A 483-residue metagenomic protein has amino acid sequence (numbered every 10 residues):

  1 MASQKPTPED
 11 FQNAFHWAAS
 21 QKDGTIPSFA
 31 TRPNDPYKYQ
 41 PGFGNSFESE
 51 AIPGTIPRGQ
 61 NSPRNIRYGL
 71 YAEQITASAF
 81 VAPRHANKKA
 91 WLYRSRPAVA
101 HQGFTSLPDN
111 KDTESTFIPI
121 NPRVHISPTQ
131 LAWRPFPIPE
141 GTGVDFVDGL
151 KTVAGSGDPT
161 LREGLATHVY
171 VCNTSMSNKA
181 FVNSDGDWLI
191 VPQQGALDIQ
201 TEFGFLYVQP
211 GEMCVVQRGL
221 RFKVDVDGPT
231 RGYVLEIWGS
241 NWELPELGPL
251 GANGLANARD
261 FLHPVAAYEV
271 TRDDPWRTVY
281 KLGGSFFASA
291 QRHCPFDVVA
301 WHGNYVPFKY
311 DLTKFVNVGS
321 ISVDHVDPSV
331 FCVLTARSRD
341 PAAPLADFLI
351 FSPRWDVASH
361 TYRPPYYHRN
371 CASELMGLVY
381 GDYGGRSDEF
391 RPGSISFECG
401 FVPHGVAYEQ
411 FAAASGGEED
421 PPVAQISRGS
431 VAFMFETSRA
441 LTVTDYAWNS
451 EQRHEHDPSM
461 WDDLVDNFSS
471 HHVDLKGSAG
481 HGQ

Functional and structural regions predicted by a protein language model:
M1-Q483: Jelly-roll (double-stranded beta-helix
